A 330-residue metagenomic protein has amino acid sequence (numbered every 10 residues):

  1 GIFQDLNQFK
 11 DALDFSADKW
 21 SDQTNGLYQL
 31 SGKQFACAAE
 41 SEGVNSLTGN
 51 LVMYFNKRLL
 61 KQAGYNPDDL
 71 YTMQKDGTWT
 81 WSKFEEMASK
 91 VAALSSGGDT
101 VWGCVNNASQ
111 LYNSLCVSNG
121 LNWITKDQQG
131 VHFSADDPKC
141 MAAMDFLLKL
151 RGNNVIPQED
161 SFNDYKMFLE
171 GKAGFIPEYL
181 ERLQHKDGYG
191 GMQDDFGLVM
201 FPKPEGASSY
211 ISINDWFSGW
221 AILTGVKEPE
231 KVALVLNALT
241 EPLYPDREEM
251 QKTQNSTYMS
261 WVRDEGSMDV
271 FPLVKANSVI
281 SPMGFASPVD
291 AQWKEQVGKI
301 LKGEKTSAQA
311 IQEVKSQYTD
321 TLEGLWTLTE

Functional and structural regions predicted by a protein language model:
G1, E85-K90, F162-I176: Short helices/loops that flank or line small-molecule/ion binding pockets
G1-Q23, L27-Q29, A63, G174-F175 (+1 more regions): Extracytoplasmic "Venus flytrap"/periplasmic binding protein-like
N7-W20, Q74-D76, L121-A142, K203-I211 (+1 more regions): Short, solvent-exposed loop/beta-turn-alpha elements that line the ligand-binding surface or hinge of extracytoplasmic
A12-L60, S208-I213, V279-P282: A structural signal for short loop-to-beta-strand junctions that line the ligand-binding cleft of periplasmic/secreted
Q29-M53, K61, D76-H132: Extracytoplasmic/periplasmic solute-binding protein
G32, Y189-S256: Extracytoplasmic/periplasmic substrate-recognition and gating elements
E85-K90, K126-D160: Glycine-centered hinge/linker elements that transmit conformational signals in sensory and ligand-binding systems
T224, P229-E230, E241-E330: Conserved C-terminal helix/tail region of periplasmic/extracytoplasmic solute-binding proteins
